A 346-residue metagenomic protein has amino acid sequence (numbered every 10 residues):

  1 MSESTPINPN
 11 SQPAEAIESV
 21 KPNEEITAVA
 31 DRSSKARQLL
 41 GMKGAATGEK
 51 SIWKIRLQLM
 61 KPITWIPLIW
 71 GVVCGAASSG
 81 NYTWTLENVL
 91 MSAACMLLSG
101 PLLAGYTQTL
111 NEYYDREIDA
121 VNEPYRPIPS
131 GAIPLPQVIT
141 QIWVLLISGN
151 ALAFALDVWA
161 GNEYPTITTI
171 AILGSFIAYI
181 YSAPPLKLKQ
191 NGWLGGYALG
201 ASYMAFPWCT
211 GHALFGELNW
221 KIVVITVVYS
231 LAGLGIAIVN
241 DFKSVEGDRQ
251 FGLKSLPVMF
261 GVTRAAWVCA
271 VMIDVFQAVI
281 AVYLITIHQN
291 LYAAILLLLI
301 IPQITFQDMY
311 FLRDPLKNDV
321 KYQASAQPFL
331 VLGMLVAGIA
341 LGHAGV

Functional and structural regions predicted by a protein language model:
S2-V346: Multi-pass alpha-helical membrane architecture of UbiA-family and related isoprenoid/lipid prenyltransferases
